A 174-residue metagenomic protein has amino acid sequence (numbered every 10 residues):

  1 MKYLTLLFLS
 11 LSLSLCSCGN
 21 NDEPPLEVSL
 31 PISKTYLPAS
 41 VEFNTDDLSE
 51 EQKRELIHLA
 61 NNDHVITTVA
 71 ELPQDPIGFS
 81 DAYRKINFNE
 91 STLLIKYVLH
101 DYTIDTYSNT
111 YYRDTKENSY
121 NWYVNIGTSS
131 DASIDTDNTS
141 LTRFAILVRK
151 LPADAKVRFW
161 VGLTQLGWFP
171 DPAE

Functional and structural regions predicted by a protein language model:
M1-C16: Sec-dependent bacterial lipoprotein signal peptides
T5, Y107-S119, V157-W168: Short alpha-helical "patches" and their helix-cap loops
S14-S40, V161-D171: Bacterial Sec-dependent N-terminal signal peptides
E23-L72: Early exported N-terminus immediately downstream of N-terminal targeting peptides
E51-R54, L99-Y107, S130-A132, A155 (+1 more regions): Short, surface-exposed beta-strand/loop "edge" segments at domain boundaries and coil↔beta transitions
H58-T128: Mature extracytoplasmic domains of secretory-pathway proteins
T103, Y123-L147: An anionic, turn-rich surface loop/hairpin at beta-sheet edges that serves as a generic interaction/coordination patch
R143-F144, V148-E174: A short amphipathic beta-strand at an alpha->beta junction
